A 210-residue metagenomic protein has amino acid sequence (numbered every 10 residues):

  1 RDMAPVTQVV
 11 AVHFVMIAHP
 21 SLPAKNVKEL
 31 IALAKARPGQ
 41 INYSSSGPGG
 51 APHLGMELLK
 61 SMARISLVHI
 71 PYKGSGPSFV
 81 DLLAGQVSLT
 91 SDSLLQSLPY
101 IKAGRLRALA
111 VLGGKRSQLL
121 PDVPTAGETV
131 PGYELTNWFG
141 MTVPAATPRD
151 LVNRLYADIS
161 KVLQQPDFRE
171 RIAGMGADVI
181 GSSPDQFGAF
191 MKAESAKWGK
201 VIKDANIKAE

Functional and structural regions predicted by a protein language model:
R1-A4, R64-S66, Y100-V111, Q118-E128 (+1 more regions): Ligand-binding "clamshell"
R1-P77, A126, T136-R171: Hinge/capping helix and adjacent helix->loop/strand transition within the periplasmic-binding protein
Q8, Y72, S91-D92, V111 (+1 more regions): Short beta-strand and adjacent tight-turn residues that come in two discontinuous sequence segments and form the edges
P20, S93-L95, G113-G114, A145: Short secondary-structure boundary segments
N26, P71, Q86, S93 (+5 more regions): Conserved functional loop/turn residues at catalytic and ligand-binding sites
R37-I41, A63-I65, L83-D92, R105-A108 (+1 more regions): Alpha-to-beta junction loops
L58, M62, G76-V87, L95-A103 (+1 more regions): Short helices/loops that flank or line small-molecule/ion binding pockets
M62-A63, K102, R149-E210: An extracytoplasmic/periplasmic, membrane-proximal ligand-sensing/linker region
